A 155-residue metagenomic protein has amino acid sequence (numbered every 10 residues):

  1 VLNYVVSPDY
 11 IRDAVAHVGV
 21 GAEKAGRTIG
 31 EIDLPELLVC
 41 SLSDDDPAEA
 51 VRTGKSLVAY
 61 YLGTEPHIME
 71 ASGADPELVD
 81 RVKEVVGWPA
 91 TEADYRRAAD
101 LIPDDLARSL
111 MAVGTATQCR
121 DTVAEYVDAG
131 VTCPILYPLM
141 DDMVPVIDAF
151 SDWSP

Functional and structural regions predicted by a protein language model:
V1-L2, I135: Conserved beta-strand positions in the central sheet of alpha/beta enzyme cores
Y4, E36-C40, P138-M140: A cross-domain feature marking catalytic cores of carbohydrate-active enzymes and several ubiquitous metabolic/repair
Y4-I11: Ligand/cofactor pocket segment of small-molecule handling proteins
V6, G73, E77, D141-D142: Short beta->alpha linker loops
I11-V20, D142-P155: C-terminal helical cap(s) of enzyme catalytic domains, especially alpha/beta-barrels
A16-D128: An alpha-helical appendage that flanks or caps ligand/catalytic pockets
D121, P134, P138-A149: Short, charged alpha-helical segments
